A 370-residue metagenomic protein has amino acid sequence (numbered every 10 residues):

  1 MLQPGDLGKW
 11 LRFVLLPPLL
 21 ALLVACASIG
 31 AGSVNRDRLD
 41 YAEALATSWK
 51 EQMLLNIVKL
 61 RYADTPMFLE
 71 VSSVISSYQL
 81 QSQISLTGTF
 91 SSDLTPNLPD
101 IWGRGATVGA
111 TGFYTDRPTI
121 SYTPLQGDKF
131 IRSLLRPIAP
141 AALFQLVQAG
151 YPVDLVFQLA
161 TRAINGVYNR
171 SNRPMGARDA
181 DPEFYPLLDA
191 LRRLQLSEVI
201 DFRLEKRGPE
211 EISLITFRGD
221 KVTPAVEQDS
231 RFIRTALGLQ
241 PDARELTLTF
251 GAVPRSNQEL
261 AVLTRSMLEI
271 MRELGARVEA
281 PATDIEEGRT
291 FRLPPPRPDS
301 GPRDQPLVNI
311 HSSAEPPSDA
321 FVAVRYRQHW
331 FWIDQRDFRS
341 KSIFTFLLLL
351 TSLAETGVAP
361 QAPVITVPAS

Functional and structural regions predicted by a protein language model:
M1-L2, L349: Juxtamembrane helix-loop transition sites at the ends of transmembrane segments in multi-pass membrane proteins
L2-L15: Bacterial N-terminal signal peptides that target proteins for export
L22-A25: C-terminal motif of bacterial Sec signal peptides marking the signal peptidase cleavage site
A27-S370: N-terminal amphipathic/basic membrane-interacting segments and domains, especially the gasdermin N-terminal
